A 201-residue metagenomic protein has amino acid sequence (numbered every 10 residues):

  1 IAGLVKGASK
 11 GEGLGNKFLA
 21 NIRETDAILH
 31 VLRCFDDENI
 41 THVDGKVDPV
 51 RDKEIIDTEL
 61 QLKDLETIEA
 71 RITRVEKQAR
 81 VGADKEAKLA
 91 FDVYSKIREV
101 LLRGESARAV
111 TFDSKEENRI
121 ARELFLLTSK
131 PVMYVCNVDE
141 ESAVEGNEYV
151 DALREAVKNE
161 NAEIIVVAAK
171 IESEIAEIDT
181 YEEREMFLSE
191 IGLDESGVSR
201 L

Functional and structural regions predicted by a protein language model:
I1-L201: Structural and coupling elements of P-loop NTPases
